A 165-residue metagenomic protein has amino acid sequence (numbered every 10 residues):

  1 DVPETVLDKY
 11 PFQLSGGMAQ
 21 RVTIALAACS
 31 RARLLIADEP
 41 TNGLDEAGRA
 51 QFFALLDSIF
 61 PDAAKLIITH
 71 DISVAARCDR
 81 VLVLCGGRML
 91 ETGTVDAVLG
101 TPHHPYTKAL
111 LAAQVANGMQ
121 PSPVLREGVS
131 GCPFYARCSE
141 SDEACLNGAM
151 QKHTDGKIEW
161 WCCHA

Functional and structural regions predicted by a protein language model:
D1-L7: ABC-family P-loop ATPase nucleotide-binding domains
E4, T94-A165: Charged, flexible cofactor/metal-binding loops and thiol motifs
Y10-L14, M18: Conserved ABC ATPase signature
A19-V22, R49: ABC ATPase nucleotide-binding domain signature region
C29-R33, D62: A short, proline-enriched helix->beta-strand linker immediately N-terminal to the Walker B motif in ABC-type P-loop
L35-D38: Catalytic Walker B motif of ABC-type/P-loop ATPase nucleotide-binding domains
G43-G118: P-loop NTP-binding/switch modules centered on Walker-like glycine-rich loops
